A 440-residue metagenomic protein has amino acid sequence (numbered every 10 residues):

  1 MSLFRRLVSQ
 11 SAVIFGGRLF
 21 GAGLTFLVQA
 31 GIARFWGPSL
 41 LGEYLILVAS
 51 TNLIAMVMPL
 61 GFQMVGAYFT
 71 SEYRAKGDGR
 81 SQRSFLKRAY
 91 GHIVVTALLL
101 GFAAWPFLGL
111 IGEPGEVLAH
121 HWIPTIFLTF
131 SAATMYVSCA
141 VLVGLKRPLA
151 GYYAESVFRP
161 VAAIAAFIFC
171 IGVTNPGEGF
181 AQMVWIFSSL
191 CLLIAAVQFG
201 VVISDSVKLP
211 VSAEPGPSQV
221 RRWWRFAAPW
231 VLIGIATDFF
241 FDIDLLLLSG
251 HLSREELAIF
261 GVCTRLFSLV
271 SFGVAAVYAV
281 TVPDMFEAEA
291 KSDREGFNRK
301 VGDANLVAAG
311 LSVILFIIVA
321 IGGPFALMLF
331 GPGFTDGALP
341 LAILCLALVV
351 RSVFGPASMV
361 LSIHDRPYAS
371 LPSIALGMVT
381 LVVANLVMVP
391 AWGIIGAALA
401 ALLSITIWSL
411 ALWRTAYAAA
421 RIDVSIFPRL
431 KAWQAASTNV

Functional and structural regions predicted by a protein language model:
M1-L24, V117-L118, V201-V202, E214-I233 (+2 more regions): N-terminal membrane topogenesis motif
L3-M64, L128, R225-E255, I405: Signature of the first transmembrane helix
S9-G21, L47, P59-L108, R294-F316: Membrane-water interface segments that mark the loop-to-transmembrane alpha-helix transition
R34-L41, W122-I123, L145-Y153, V161-A196 (+7 more regions): Membrane-interface helix-loop junctions in multi-pass transport and translocation proteins
Y44, V48-P59, I233-T237, F241 (+6 more regions): Transmembrane helix-bundle signature of multi-pass secondary active exporters and lipid flippases
L60-A75, G144, L245, C263 (+3 more regions): Helix-loop junctions and terminal segments of transmembrane helices in multi-pass membrane transport/translocation
G91-L232, P372, L376: Hydrophobic transmembrane helix module of multi-pass membrane transport proteins
L108-T125, R254, R294-E295, G302 (+1 more regions): Interfacial segments at transmembrane-helix termini and the short loops linking adjacent helices
